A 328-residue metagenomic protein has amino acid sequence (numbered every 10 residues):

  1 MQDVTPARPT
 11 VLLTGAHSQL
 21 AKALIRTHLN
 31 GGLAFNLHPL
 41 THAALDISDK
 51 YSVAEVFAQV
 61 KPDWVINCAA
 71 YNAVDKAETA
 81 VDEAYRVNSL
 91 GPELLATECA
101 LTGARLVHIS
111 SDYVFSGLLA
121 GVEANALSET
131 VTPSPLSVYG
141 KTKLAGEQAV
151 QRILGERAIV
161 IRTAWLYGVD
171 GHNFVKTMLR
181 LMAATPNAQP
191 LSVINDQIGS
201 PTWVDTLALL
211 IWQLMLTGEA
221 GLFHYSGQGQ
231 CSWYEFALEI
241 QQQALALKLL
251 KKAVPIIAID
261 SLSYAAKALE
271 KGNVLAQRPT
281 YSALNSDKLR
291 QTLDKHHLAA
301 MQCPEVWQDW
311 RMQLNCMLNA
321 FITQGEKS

Functional and structural regions predicted by a protein language model:
Q2, A300-S328: Amphipathic terminal alpha-helices
P6-N30: N-terminal Rossmann NAD(P)H-binding glycine-rich loop of SDR-like oxidoreductase domains
Q19, L210, T217-V274, L318-I322 (+1 more regions): Mid/C-terminal beta-alpha module of Rossmann-like enzyme folds, strongest in SDR-family dehydrogenases/epimerases
L33-E55: Adenosine-cofactor binding site in Rossmann-like domains, unifying the SAM/SAH pocket of S-adenosylmethionine-dependent
K50-V87: NAD(P)H-binding glycine-rich loop region in Rossmannoid oxidoreductase-like domains and their noncatalytic homologs
T79-V107: NAD(P)-cofactor binding segment of oxidoreductase domains
R86, G91-L94, V114-I161, W165-L166: Catalytic helix-loop patch of NAD(P)-dependent Rossmann-fold dehydrogenases
A149-G199, V204-Q213: NAD(P)-dependent short-chain dehydrogenase/reductase
